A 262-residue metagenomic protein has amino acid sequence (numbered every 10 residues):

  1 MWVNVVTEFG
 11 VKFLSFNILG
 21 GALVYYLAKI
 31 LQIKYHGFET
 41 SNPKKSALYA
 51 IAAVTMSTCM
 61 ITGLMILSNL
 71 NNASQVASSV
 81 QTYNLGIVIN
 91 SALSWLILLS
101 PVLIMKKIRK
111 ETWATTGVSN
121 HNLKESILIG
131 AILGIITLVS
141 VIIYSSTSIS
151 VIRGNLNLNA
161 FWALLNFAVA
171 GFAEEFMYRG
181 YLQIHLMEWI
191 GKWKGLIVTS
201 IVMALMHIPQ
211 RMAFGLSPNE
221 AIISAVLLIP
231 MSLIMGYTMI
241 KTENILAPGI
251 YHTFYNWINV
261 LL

Functional and structural regions predicted by a protein language model:
M1-K110: N-terminal, membrane-interfacial amphipathic/helix-forming hydrophobic leader that caps and precedes the first
M1-V6, G10-Y26, T137-L262: Transmembrane helix-loop-helix hairpins at the membrane interface of multi-pass integral membrane proteins
I33-K45, W113-N122, Q183-I190: Membrane-interface helix-boundary motifs at transmembrane edges
Y49-S57, L128-L133, L165-N166, Q183 (+1 more regions): Alpha-helical transmembrane segments of MFS and MFS-like solute carriers/permeases
I66-W95, S100-G171, A213, E220: Juxtamembrane helix-loop-helix connectors linking adjacent transmembrane helices in multi-pass membrane enzymes
